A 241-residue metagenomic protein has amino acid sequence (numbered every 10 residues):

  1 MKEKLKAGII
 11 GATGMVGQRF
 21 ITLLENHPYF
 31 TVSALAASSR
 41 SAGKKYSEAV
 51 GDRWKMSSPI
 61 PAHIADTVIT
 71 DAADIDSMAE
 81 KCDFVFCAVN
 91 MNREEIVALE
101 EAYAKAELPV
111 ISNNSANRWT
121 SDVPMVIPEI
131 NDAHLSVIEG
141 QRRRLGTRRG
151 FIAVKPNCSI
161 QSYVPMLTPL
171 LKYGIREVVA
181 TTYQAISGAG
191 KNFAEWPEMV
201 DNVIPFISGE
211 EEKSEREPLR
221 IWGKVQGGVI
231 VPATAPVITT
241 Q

Functional and structural regions predicted by a protein language model:
M1-I207, I230-V231: N-terminal Rossmann-like NAD(P) cofactor-binding subdomain of oxidoreductases, focused on the glycine-rich
E210-Q241: Oxyanion-binding "anion nests"
